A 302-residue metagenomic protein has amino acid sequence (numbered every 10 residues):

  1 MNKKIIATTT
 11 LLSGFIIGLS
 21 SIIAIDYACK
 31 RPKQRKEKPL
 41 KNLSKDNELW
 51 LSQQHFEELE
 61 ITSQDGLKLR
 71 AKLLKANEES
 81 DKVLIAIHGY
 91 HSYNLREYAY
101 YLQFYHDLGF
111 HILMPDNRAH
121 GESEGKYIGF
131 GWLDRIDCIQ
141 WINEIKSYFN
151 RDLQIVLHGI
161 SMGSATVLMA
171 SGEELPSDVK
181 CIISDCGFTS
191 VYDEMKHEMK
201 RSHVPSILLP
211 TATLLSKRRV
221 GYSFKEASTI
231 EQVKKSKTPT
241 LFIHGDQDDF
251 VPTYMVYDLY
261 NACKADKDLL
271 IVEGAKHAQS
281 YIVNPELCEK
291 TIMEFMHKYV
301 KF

Functional and structural regions predicted by a protein language model:
A7-T62, K72: An N-terminal hydrophobic leader/cap segment in hydrolases
Y90-F104, N117: The serine-hydrolase catalytic nucleophile loop
F104-E124: Conserved alpha/beta-hydrolase
I128-F149: Alpha/beta-hydrolase active-site loop
M169-S223, E231: Hydrolase active-site cap/lid region
K235-K237, F242-H244, D248: Short beta-strand/loop motif that positions the catalytic acidic residue of the alpha/beta-hydrolase fold
Y260-A278, T291: Catalytic histidine neighborhood in serine/cysteine hydrolases with alpha/beta-hydrolase-type architecture
V283-F302: Catalytic active-site module of serine/aspartate enzymes centered on a nucleophile-bearing elbow/loop
